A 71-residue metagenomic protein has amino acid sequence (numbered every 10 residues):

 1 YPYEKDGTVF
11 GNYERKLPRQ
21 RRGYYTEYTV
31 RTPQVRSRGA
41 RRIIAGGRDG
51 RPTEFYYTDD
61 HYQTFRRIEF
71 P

Functional and structural regions predicted by a protein language model:
Y1-P71: Functional cores of ribonucleases/endoribonucleases
